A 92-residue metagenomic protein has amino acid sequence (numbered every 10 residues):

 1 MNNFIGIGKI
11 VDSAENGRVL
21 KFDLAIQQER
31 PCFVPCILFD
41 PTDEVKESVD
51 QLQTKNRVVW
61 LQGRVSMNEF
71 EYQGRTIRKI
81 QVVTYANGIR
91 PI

Functional and structural regions predicted by a protein language model:
M1-I92: Single-stranded nucleic acid-binding surfaces, predominantly the OB-fold ssDNA-binding core
